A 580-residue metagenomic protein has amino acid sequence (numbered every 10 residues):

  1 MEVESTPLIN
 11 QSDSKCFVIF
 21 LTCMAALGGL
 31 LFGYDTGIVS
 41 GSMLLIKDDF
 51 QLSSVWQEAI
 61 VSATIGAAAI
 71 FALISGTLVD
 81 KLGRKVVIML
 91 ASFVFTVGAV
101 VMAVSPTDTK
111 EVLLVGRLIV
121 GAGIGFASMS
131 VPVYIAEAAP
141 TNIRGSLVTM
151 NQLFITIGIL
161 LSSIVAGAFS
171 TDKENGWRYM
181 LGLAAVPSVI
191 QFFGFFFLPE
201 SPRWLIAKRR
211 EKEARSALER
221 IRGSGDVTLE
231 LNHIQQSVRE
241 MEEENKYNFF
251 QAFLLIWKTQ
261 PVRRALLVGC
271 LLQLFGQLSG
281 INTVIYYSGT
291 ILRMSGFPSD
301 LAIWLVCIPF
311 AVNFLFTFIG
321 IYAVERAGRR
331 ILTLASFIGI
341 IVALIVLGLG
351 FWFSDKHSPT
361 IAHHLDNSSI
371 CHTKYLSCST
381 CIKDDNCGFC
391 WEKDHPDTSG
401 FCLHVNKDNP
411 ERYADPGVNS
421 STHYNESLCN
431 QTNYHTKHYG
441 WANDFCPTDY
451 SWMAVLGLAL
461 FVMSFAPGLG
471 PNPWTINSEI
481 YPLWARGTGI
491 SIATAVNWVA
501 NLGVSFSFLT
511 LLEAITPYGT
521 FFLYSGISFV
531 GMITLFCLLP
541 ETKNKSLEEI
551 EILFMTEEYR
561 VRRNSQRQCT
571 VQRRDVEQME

Functional and structural regions predicted by a protein language model:
M1-R222, R239-E580: Alpha-helical transmembrane bundle of multi-pass membrane proteins
V227-E242: Short, well-structured alpha-helical segments
